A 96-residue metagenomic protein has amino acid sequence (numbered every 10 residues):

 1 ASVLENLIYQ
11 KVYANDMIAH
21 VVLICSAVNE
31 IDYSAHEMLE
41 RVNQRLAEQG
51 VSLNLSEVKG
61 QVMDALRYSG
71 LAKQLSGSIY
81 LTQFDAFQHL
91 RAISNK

Functional and structural regions predicted by a protein language model:
A1-K96: Structured cytosolic domains appended to multi-pass membrane proteins
